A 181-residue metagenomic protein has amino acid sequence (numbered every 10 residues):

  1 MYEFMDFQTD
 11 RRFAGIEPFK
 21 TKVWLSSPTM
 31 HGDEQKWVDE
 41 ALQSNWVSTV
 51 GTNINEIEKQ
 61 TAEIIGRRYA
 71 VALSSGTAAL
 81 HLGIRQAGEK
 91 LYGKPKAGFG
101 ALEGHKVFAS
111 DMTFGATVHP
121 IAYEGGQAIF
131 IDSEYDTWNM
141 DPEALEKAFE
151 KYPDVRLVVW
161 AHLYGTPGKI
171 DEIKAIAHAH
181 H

Functional and structural regions predicted by a protein language model:
M1-S48: N-terminal "arm"/small-domain region of PLP-dependent enzymes with the aminotransferase-like
S27-P28, D111, L163: Conserved donor-binding loops in enzymes that form glycosidic bonds
V50-K106, P120-E124, F130: Phosphate-binding glycine-rich loop
G88, M112, G168-K169: Short N-terminal helix/helix-N-cap motif within the alpha/beta-hydrolase-1
M112-V118: Conserved coil-to-alpha-helix start sites within the AMP-binding
Q127-T137: Short beta-strand->loop structural element characteristic of the AMP-binding/adenylate-forming
D136-H181: Active-site phosphate-binding strand-loop segment of PLP-dependent enzymes
